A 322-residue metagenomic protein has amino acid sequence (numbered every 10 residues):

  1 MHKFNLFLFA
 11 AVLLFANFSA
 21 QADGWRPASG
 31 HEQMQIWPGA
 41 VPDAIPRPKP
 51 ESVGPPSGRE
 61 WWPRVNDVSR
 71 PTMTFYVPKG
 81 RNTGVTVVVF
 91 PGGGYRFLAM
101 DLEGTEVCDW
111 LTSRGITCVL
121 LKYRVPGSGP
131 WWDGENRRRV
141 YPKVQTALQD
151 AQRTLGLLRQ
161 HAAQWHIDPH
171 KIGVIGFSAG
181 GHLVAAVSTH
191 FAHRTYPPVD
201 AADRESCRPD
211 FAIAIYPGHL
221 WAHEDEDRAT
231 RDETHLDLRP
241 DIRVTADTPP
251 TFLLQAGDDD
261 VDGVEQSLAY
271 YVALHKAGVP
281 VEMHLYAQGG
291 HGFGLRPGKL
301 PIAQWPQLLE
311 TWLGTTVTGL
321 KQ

Functional and structural regions predicted by a protein language model:
D23-R81: N-terminal cap/lid segment of alpha/beta-hydrolase-fold proteins
T83-G92: Short beta-strand element of the alpha/beta-hydrolase
P91-R96, G257: Active-site glycine-rich loops that stabilize anionic/oxyanionic intermediates across multiple enzyme folds
G94-E103, L120-T146, S188-A192, Y196 (+2 more regions): Cap/lid segment of the alpha/beta-hydrolase catalytic domain
D101-V119: Short amphipathic alpha-helix adjacent to the substrate-entry channel of hydrolases
Q149-L236, P240, A246: Primarily recognizes the serine-hydrolase "nucleophile elbow" in alpha/beta-hydrolase and SGNH/GDSL folds
L253-Q255, D259: Short beta-strand/loop motif that positions the catalytic acidic residue of the alpha/beta-hydrolase fold
V264, L268-Q322: C-terminal catalytic histidine-bearing segment of alpha/beta-hydrolase fold enzymes
